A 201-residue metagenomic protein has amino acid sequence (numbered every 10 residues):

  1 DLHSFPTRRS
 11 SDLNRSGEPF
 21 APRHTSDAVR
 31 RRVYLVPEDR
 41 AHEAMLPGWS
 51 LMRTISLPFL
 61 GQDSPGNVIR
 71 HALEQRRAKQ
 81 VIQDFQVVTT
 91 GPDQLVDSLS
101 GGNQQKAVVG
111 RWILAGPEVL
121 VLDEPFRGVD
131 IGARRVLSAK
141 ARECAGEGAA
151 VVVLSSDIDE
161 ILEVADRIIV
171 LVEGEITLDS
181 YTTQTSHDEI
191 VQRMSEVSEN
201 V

Functional and structural regions predicted by a protein language model:
D1-R9: Single conserved hydrophobic/aromatic residue that forms the stacking wall/gate of nucleotide- or nucleobase-binding
R8-V201: Glycine-rich phosphate-binding loops of nucleotide-dependent enzymes
